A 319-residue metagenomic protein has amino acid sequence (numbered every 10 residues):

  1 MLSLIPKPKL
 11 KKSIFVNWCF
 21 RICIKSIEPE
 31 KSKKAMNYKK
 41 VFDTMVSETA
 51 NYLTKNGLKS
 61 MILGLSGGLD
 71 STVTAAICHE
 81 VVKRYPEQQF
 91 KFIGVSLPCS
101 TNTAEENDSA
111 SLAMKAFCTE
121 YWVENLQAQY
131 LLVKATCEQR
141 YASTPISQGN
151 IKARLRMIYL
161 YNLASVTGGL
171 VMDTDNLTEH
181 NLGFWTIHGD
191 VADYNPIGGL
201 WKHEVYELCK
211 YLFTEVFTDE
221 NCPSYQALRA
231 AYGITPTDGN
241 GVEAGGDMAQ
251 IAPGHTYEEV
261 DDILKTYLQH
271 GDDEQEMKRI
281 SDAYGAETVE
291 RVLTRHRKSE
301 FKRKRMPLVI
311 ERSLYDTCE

Functional and structural regions predicted by a protein language model:
K7-S13: Polybasic, lysine-rich low-complexity intrinsically disordered segments
I27-L63, V73, I77-E80, R84-I151 (+1 more regions): ATP/NTP-dependent adenylation/nucleotidyl-transfer catalytic domains that generate, transfer, or process NMP-activated
G68: Conserved G/P- and acidic residue-centered "switch" motifs that form tight phosphate/ATP-binding loops in soluble
